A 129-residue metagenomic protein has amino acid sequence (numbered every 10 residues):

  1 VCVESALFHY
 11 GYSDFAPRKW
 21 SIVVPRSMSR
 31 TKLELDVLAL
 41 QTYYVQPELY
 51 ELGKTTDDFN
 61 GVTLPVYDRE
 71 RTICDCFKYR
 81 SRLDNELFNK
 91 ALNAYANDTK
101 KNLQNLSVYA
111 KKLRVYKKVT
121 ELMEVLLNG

Functional and structural regions predicted by a protein language model:
V1-G129: Nucleic-acid-binding surface
